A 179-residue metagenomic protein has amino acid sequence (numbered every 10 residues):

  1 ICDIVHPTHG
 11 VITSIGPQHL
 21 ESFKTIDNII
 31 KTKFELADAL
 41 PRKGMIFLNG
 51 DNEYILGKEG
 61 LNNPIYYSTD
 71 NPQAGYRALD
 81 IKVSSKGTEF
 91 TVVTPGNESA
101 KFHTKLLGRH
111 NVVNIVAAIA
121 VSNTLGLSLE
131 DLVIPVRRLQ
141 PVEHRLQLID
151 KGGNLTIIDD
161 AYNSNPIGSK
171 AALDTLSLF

Functional and structural regions predicted by a protein language model:
H6-I157, L178: Acidic, Mg2+-coordinating active-site environments of NTP-dependent enzymes
I29, I158-F179: AMP-binding/adenylate-forming catalytic core of the ANL superfamily
